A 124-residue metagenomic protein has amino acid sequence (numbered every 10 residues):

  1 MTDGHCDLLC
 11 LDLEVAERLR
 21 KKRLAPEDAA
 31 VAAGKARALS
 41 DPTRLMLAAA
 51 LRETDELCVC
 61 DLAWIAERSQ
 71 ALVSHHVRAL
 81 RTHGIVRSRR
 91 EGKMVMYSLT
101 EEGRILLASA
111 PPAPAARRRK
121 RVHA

Functional and structural regions predicted by a protein language model:
M1-V31, E53, S98-A124: Amphipathic alpha-helical dimerization/coiled-coil segments that flank or bridge DNA-binding/regulatory modules
T2, D7, A36, Q70-A71 (+1 more regions): A subset of signal/propeptide-processing and intrinsically disordered low-complexity segments in secreted/extracellular
R18, K22, A33-G34, A48 (+1 more regions): Residues at structural and domain junctions
P26-S69, V95-E102: N-terminal helix-turn-helix DNA-binding core of bacterial DNA-binding proteins
V77-R78: Short, hydrophobic-biased segments on the C-terminal half of alpha helices that form "recognition helices"
R81-E91, S98: Beta-hairpin "wing" of winged helix-turn-helix
